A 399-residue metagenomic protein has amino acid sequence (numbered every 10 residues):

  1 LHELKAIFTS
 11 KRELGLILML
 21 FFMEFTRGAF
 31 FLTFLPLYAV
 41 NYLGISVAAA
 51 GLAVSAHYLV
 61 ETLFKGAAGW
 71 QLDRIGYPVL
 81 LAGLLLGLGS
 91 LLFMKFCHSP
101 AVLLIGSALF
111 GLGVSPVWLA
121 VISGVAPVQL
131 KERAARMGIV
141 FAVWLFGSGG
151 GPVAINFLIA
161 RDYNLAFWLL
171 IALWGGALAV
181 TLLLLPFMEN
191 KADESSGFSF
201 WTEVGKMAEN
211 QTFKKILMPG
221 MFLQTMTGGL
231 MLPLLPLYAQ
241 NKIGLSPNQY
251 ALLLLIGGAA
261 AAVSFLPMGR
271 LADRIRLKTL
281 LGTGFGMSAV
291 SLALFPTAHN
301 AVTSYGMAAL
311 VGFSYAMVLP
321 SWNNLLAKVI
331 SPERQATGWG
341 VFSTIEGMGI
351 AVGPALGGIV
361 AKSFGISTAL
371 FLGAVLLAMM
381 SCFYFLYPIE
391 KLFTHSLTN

Functional and structural regions predicted by a protein language model:
L1-E13, F187-M218: Juxtamembrane intracellular "pre-TM" segments in multi-pass secondary transporters
F8-Y58, F213-I216, G220, T225-I243: Helix-loop boundary and gating motifs at the non-cytosolic
A39-V40, Q71-L72, F157-R161, A239-Q240 (+2 more regions): Interfacial helix-cap and linker-helix signal at transmembrane-aqueous boundaries of multi-pass secondary transporters
L52-A68, L255-P267: Central cavity-lining transmembrane alpha-helices of secondary-active solute carriers, predominantly the Major
F64-G76, S264-R276, A361: Helix-to-loop junctions at the C-terminal end of transmembrane segments in multipass secondary transporters
L85-H98, M287-H299: C-terminal ends and interior cores of transmembrane alpha-helices in multi-pass membrane transporters/permeases
A108-A142, N324-L325: Cytoplasmic helix-loop-helix junction between adjacent transmembrane helices in 12-TM secondary transporters
A166-L183, L370-L386: Symmetry-related core transmembrane helices of the 12-TM Major Facilitator Superfamily/SLC fold
